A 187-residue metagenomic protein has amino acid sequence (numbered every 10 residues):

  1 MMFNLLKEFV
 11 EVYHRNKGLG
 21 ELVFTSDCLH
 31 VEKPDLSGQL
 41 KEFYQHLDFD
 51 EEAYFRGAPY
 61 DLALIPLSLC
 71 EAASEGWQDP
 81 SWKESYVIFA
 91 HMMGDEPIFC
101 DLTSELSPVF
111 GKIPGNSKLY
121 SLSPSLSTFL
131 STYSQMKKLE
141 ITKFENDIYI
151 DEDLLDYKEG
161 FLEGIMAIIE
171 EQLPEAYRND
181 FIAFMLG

Functional and structural regions predicted by a protein language model:
M1-I98, F144, A167-G187: A surface-exposed partner-binding patch
E75-Y86, F129, I150-E159: Short charge-dense sequence patches
M93-E96, E105, N116: Short, solvent-exposed loop/turn segments at secondary-structure junctions
P97-C100, Y120: Short helix/loop capping segments that flank catalytic or ligand/cofactor-binding pockets
T103, G111-S117, E159-E163, A167-I168: Secondary-structure transition/turn motif
P108-K143: Compact, glycine/acidic-enriched structural inserts
S131-Q172, L186: Mixed-charge (acidic/basic) macromolecular-recognition segments
